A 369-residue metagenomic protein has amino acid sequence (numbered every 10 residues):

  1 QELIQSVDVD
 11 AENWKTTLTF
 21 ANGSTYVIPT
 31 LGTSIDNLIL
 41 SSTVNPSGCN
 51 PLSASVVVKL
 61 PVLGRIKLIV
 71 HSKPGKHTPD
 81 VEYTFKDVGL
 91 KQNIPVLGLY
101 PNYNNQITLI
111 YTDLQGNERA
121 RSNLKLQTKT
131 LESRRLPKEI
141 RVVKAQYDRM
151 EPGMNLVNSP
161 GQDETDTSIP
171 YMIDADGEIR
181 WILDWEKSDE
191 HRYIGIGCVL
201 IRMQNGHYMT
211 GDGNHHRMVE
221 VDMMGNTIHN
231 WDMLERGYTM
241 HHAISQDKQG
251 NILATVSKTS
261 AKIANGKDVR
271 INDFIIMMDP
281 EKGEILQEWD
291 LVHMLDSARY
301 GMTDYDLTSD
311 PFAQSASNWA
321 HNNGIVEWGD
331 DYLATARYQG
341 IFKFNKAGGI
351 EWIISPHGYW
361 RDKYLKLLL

Functional and structural regions predicted by a protein language model:
Q1-I4, L68: Short, non-transmembrane alpha-helical segments in secretory-pathway proteins
D10-E12, W328: Structural motif
T16-F20, T25-I28: Short linear proline/tyrosine/threonine-rich motifs used for host-factor recruitment and membrane trafficking/assembly
I28, T78, R119-R121: Short Trp-Ser/Thr-centered turn/loop motifs at beta-strand boundaries
I28-I35: A general sequence property marking short-to-moderate contiguous segments in secreted/outer-membrane adhesion
I35-I66, V70-K73, G89-N93, N104-L369: Histidine-/acidic-rich catalytic cores in large beta-rich domains
T78-V88: Solvent-exposed serine/threonine-rich low-complexity stretches and specific carbohydrate-binding patches
V96-P101: Short, flexible loop/turn segments at beta-strand junctions in immunoglobulin-like and fibronectin type III
